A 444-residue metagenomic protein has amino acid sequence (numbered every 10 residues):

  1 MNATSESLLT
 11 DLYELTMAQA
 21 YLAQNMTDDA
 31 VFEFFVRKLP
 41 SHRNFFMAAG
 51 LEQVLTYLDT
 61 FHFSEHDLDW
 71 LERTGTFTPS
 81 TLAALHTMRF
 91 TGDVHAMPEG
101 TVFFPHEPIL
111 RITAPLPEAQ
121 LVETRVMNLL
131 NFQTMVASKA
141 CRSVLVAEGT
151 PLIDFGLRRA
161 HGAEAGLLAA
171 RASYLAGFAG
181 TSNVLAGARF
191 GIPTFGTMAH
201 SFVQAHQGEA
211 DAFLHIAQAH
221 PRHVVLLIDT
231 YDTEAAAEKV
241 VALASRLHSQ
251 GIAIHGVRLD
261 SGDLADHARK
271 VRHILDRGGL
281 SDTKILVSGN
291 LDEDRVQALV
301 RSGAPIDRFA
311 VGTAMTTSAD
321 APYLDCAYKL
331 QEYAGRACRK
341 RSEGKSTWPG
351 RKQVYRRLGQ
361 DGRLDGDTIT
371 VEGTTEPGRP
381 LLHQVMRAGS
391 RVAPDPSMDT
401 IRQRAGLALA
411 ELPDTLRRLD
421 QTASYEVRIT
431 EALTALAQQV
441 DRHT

Functional and structural regions predicted by a protein language model:
M1-R222, A253, Y328-T444: Ordered alpha/beta subdomains of enzyme catalytic regions
S201-G362: Glycine-rich phosphate/ribose-binding loops and adjacent secondary-structure elements that form binding surfaces
